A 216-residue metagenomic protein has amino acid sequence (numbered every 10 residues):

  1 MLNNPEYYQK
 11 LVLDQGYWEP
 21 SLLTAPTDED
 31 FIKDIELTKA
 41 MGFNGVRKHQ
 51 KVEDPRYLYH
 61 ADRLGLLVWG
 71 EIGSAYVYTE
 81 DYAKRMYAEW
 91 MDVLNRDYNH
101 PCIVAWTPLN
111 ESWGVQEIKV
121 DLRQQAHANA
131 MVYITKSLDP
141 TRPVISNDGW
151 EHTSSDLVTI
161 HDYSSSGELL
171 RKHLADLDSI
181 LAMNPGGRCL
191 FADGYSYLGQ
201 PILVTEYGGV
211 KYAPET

Functional and structural regions predicted by a protein language model:
M1-T38, I145: N-terminal carbohydrate-binding accessory modules
K33-L37, G45-T216: Substrate-binding/catalytic cleft of secreted carbohydrate-active enzymes, primarily glycoside hydrolases
M41: Metal- or metallocofactor-binding catalytic centers and their adjacent structured scaffolds across diverse enzyme
